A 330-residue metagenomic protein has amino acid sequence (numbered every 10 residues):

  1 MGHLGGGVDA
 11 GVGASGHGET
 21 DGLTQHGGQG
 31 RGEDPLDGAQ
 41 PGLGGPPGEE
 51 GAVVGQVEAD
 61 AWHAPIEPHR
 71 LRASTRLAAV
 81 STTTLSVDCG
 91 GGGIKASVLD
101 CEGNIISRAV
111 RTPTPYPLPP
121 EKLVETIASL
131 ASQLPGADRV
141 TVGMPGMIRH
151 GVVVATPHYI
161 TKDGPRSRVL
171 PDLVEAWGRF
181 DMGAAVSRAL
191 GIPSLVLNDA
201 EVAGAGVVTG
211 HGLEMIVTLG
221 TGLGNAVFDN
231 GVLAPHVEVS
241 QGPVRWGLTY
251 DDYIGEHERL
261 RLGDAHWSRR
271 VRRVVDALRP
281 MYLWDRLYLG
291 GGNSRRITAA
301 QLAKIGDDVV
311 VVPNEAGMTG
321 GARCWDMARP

Functional and structural regions predicted by a protein language model:
A10, A14-S15, T20, T24 (+5 more regions): Short linear motifs in low-complexity or flexible loops
T75-E125, R166-R168, V232-L260: Short glycine-rich, Thr/Ser-proximal phosphate-binding strand/loop in the N-terminal lobe of ATP-dependent enzymes
T84-D88, A137-T141, E214-T218, Y288: Short glycine-aspartate micro-motif
G93, I148, L278, Y282-P313: Glycine-rich phosphate-binding loops at beta-strand->alpha-helix junctions
I94-V98, G146, L223-D229: Short beta-strand scaffold segments in enzyme catalytic cores
P115-A128, S132, D138-R139, I148-G206 (+4 more regions): Glycine-rich phosphate-binding loop and adjoining helix at the ATP-binding site of ATP-dependent phosphoryl-transfer
A176-A200, V232-R273: Glycine-rich phosphate-binding loop plus the immediately following alpha-helix
G212-E214, T221-G242: Anionic-ligand binding region
